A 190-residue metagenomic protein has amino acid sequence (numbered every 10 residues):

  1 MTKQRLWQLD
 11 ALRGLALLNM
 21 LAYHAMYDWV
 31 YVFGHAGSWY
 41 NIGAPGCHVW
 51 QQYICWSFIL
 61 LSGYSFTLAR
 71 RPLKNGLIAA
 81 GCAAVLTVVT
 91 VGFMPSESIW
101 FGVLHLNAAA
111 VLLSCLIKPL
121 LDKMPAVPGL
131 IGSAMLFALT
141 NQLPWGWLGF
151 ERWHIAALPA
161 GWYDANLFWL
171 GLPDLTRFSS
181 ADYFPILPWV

Functional and structural regions predicted by a protein language model:
M1-V190: Alpha-helical transmembrane segments and their immediate juxtamembrane cytosolic regions
